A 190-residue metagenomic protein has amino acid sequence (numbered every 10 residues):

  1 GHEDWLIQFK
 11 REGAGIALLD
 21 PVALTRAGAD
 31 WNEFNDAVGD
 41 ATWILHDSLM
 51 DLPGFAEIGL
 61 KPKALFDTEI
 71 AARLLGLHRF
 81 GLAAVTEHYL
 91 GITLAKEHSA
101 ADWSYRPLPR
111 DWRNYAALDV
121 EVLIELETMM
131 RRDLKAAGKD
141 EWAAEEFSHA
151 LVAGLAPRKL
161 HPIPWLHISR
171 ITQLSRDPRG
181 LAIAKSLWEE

Functional and structural regions predicted by a protein language model:
G1-A84, H88: Conserved RNase H-like, two-metal-ion catalytic cores of nucleic-acid enzymes
W31, T68, R79-A83, K139-D140 (+4 more regions): Alpha-helix initiation and N-capping motif
A41, L75-G76, R113-A116, D177 (+1 more regions): Hydrophobic alpha-helical scaffolding
A71-R73, E125, E190: Short, hydrophobic/amphipathic alpha-helical patches that form generic packing surfaces within helical domains
L94-K159, K185-W188: Acidic, Mg2+-coordinating catalytic module of metal-dependent nucleases/exonucleases that use a two-metal-ion mechanism
V152-L174: Conserved alpha/beta core segments of nucleic-acid transaction machinery
S169-E190: C-terminal accessory/binding modules appended to enzymatic or scaffolding proteins
